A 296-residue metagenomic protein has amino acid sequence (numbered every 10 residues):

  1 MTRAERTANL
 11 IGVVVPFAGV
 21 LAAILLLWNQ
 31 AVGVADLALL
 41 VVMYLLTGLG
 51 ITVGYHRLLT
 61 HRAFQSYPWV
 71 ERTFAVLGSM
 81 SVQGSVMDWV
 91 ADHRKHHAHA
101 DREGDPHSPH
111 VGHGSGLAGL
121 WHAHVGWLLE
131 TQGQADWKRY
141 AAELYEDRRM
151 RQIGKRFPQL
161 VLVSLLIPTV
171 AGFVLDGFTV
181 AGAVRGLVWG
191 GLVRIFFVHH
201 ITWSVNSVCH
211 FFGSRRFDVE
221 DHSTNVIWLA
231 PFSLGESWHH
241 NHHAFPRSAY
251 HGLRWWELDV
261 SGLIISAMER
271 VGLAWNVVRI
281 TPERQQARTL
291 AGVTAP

Functional and structural regions predicted by a protein language model:
M1-W203, S248-P296: Non-catalytic, topology-defining segments of multipass membrane proteins
E5, T52, T60, S207-C209 (+2 more regions): Generic hydrophobic/packing signal
N9, N206, H240-N241: Asparagine-centered polar/low-complexity signal
R57, S207, F211, H243: Catalytic glutamate of the conserved HExxH
A141-R149, F212-W238, A244-F245: Active-site-proximal inter-transmembrane loops
V198-R216: C-terminal accessory segments of proteins
